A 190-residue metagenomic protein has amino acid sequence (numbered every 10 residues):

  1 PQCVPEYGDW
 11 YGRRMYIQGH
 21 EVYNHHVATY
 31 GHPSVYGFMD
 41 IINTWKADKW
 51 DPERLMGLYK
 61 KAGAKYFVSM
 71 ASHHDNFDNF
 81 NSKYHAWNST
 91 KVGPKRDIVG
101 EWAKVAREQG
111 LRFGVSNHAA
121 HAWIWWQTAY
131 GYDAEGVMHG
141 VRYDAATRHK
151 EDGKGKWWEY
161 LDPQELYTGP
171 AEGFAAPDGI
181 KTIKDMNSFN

Functional and structural regions predicted by a protein language model:
P1-N190: Mature catalytic domains of secreted/periplasmic carbohydrate-active enzymes
